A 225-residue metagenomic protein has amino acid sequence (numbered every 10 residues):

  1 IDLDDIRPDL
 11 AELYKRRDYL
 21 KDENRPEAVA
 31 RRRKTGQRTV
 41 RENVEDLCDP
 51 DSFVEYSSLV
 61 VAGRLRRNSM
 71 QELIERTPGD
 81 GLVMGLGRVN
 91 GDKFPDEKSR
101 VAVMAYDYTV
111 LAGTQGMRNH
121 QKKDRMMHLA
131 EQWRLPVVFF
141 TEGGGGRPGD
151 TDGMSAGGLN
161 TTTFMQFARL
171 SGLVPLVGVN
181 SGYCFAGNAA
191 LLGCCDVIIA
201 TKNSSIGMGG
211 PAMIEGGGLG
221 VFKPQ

Functional and structural regions predicted by a protein language model:
I1-R100, D107-L111: Intrinsically disordered, low-complexity segments enriched in small/flexible residues
D5, V40, V103, M127-A130 (+1 more regions): Ligand-binding pocket scaffold of soluble enzyme catalytic domains
G36-T39, V103, E142, L192: Residue-level signature of catalytic and energy-coupling elements of molecular machines, predominantly ATP/GTP-dependent
Q37, L135, V197: Short glycine/serine/threonine/alanine-rich loop segments
D80-M84, K98-R100, L135-P136, F164 (+1 more regions): Short glycine-rich loop/turn motifs
G87-D107, K122-G149: A structural preference for short, pocket-lining loop segments at secondary-structure junctions
T109-R118, D150-A156: Flexible beta-alpha connector loops of hexameric P-loop NTPases
T141-Q225: Conserved catalytic cores of soluble enzyme domains, especially glycine-rich substrate-binding beta-alpha loops
